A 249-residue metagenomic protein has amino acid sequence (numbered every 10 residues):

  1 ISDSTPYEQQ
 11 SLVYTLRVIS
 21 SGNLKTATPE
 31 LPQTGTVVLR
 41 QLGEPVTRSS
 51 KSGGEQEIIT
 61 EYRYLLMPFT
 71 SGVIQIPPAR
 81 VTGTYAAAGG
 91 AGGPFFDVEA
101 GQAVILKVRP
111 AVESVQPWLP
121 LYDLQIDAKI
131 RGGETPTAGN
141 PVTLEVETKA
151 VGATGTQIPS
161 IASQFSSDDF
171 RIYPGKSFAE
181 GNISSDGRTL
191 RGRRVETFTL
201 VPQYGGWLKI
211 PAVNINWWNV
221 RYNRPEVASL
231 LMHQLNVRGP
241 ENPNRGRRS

Functional and structural regions predicted by a protein language model:
I1-S249: Regulatory and interaction patches adjacent to catalytic/ligand-binding sites in large macromolecular machines
